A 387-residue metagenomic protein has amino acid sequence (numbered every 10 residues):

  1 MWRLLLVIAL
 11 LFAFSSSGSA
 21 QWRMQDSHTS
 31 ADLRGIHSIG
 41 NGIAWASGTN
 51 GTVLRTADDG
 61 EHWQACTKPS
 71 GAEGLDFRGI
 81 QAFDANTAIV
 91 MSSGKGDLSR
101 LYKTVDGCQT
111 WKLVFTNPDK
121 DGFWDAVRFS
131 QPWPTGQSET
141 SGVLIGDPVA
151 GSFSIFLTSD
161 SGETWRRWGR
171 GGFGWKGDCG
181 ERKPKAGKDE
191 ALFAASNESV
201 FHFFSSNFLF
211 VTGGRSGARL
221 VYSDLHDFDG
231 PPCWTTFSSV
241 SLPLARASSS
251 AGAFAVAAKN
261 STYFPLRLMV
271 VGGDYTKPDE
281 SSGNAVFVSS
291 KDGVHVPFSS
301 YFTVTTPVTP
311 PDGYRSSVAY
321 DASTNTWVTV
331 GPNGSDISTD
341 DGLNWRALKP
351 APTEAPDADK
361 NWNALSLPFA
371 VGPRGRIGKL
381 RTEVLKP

Functional and structural regions predicted by a protein language model:
M1-L5: Bacterial N-terminal signal peptides that target proteins for export
L6-A13: Bacterial N-terminal signal peptides
A20-K386: Residue-level hotspots at or immediately adjacent to binding/recognition sites across diverse folds
